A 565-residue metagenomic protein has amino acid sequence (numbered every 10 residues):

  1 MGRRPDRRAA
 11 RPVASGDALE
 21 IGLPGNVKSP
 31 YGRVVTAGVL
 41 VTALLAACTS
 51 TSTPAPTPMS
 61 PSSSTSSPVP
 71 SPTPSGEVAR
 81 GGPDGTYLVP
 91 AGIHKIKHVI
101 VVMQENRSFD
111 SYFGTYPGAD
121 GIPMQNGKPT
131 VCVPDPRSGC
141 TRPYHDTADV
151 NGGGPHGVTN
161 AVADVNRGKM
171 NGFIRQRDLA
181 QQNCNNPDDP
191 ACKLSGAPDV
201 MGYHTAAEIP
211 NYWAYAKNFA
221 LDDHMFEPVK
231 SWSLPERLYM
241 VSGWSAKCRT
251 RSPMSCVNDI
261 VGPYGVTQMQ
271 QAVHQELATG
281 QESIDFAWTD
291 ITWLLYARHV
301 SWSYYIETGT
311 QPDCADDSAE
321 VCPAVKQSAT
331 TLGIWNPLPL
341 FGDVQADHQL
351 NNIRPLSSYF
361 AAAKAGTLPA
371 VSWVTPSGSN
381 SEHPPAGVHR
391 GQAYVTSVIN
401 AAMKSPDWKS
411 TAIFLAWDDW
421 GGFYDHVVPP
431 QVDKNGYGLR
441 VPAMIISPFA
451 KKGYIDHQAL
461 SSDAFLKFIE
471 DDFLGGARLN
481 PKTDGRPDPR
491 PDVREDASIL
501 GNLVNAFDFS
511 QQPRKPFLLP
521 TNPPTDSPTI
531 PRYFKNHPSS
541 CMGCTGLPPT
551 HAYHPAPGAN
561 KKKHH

Functional and structural regions predicted by a protein language model:
A9-A10, A14, A18, A55-T57 (+2 more regions): Ala/Thr-enriched low-complexity intrinsically disordered regions
D17, G22-T36: Bacterial N-terminal signal peptides that target proteins for export
Y31-T42, P54: Sec-dependent N-terminal signal peptides
L44-A47: C-terminal motif of bacterial Sec signal peptides marking the signal peptidase cleavage site
T49-S52: Bacterial signal peptide processing site
M59-P61, P68-H565: N-terminal pro-sequences and low-complexity stem/linker regions of secreted or lumenal proteins
